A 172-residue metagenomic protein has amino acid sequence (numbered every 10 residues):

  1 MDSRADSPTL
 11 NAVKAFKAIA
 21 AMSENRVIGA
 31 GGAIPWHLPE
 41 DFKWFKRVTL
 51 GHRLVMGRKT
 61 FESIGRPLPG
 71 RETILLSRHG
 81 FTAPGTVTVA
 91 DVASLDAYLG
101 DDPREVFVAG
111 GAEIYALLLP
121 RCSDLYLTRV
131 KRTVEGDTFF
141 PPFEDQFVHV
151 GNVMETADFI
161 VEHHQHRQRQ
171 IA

Functional and structural regions predicted by a protein language model:
R4-A172: Enzymes that bind and transform nitrogen-containing heteroaromatic metabolites
